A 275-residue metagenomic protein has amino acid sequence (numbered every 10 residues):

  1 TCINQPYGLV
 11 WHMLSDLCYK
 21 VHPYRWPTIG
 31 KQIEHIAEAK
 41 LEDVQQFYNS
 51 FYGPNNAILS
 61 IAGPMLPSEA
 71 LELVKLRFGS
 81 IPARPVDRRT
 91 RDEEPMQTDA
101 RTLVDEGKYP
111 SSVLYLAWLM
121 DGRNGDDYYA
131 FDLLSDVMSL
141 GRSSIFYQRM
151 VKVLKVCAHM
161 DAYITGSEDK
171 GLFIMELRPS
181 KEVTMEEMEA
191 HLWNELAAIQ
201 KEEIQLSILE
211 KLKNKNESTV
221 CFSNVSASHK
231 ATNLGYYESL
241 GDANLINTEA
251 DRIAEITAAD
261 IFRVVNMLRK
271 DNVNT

Functional and structural regions predicted by a protein language model:
T1-N55, L76, S80-G125, D136-E187 (+3 more regions): Non-catalytic beta-strand/loop surface segments
G63-S68, S180-T184: Helix N-cap motif at beta-to-alpha junctions
E72-F78, M188-E195: Short amphipathic alpha-helices in soluble, non-transmembrane regions that often serve as interface/regulatory elements
Y128-Y129: Zinc-dependent metallopeptidase catalytic helix centered on the HExxH motif and its immediate flanking segment
L192, K213-V220: Short amphipathic alpha-helical coiled-coil/interface segments
L234-L245, I253: C-terminal, helix-dominated tail/subdomain
